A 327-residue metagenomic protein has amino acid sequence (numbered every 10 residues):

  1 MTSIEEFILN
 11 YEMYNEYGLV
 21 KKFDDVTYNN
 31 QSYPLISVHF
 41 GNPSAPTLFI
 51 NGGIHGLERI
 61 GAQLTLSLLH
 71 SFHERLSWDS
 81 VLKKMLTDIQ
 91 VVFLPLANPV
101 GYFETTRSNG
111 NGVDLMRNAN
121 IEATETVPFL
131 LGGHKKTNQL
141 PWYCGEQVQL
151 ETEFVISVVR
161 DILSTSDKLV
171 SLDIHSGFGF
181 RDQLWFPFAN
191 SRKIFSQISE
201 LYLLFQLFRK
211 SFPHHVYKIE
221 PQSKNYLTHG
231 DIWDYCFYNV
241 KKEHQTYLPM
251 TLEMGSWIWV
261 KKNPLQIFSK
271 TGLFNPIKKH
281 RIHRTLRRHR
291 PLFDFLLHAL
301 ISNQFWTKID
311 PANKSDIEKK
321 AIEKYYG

Functional and structural regions predicted by a protein language model:
M1-G327: Structured catalytic-domain cores with a bias toward divalent-metal coordination
